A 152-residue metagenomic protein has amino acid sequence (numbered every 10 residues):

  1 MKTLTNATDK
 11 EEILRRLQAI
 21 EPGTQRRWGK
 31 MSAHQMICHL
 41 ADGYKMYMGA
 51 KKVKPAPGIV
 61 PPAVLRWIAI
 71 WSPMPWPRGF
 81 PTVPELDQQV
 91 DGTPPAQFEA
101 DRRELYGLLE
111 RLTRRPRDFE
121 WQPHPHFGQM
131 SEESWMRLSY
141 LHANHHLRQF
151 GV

Functional and structural regions predicted by a protein language model:
M1-K30: An N-terminal domain-cap segment
L4-A7, L17-Q18, P84-A96, L105 (+2 more regions): Globin-like tetrapyrrole-binding proteins
L17, A33, L40, L105-L108: N-terminus-centered regions that define maturation/targeting leaders and the start of the first functional domain
I20, Y47, L112-P116: A short secondary-structure junction motif
T24-W71, D118-V152: Short, contiguous alpha-helical
Q25, W76, F80, D101 (+1 more regions): Conserved, structured core segments of small domains
G49-A100, E104: Short, helix-capping/interhelical loops that line the mouth of catalytic, cofactor-, or ligand-binding pockets
